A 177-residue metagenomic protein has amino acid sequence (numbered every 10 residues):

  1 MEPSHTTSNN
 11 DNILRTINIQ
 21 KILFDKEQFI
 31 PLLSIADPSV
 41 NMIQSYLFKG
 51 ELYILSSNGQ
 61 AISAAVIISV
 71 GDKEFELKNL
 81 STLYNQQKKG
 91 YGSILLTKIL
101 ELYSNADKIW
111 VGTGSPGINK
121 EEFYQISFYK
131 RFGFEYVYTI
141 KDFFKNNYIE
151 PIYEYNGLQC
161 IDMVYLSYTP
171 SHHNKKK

Functional and structural regions predicted by a protein language model:
M1-F24, P170-K177: Conserved N-terminal entry element of GNAT/NAT acetyltransferase domains
E27-A64: Active-site rim helix/loop that mediates acceptor-substrate recognition in acyltransferases
I54, Q60-S69, E74-S81: Conserved beta-strand in the GNAT
L80-K88, G114-P116: A short, internal acetyl-CoA/4′-phosphopantetheine-binding micro-motif in the GNAT/acyltransferase core
Q86, G90-K98: Conserved acetyl-CoA pyrophosphate-binding loop and the N-cap/start of the following alpha-helix in GNAT-like
S93, P116-L158: Conserved active-site alpha-helix within GNAT-family acetyltransferase domains
Y103-I118: Conserved GNAT acetyl-CoA-binding A-motif
